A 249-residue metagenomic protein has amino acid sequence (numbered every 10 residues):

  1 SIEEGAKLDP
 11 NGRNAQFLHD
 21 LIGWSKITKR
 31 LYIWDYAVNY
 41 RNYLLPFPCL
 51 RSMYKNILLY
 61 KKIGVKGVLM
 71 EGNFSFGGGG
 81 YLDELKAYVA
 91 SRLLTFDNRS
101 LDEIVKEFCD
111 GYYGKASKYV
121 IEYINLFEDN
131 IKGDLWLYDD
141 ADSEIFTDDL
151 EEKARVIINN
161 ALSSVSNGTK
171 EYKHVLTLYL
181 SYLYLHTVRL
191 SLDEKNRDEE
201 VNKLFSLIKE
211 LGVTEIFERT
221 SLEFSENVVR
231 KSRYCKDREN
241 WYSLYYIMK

Functional and structural regions predicted by a protein language model:
E3-K118, E122: Structured mid-domain segments that build the active-site/substrate or prosthetic-cofactor binding neighborhood
G64, A90-K249: Catalytic domains of carbohydrate-active enzymes that cleave complex glycans
